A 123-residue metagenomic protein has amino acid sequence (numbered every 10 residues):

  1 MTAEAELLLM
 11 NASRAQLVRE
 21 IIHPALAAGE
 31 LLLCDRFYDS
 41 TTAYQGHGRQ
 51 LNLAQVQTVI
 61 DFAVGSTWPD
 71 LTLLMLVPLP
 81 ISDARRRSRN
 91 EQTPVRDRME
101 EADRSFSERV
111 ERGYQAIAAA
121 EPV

Functional and structural regions predicted by a protein language model:
M1-V64: ATP-dependent small-molecule kinase phosphotransfer cores that center on conserved nucleotide phosphate-binding segments
T42-G113: A glycine- and Lys/Arg-enriched "phosphate-lid" helix/loop adjacent to the NTP-binding pocket of small-molecule kinases
T72, E121-V123: Short, intrinsically disordered, charge-balanced linker/junction segments flanking boundaries in proteins
R96, A120-E121: PAPS-dependent sulfotransferases, especially Golgi type II membrane carbohydrate sulfotransferases
I117: Post-transcriptional modification and biogenesis factors for structured RNAs of the translation apparatus
